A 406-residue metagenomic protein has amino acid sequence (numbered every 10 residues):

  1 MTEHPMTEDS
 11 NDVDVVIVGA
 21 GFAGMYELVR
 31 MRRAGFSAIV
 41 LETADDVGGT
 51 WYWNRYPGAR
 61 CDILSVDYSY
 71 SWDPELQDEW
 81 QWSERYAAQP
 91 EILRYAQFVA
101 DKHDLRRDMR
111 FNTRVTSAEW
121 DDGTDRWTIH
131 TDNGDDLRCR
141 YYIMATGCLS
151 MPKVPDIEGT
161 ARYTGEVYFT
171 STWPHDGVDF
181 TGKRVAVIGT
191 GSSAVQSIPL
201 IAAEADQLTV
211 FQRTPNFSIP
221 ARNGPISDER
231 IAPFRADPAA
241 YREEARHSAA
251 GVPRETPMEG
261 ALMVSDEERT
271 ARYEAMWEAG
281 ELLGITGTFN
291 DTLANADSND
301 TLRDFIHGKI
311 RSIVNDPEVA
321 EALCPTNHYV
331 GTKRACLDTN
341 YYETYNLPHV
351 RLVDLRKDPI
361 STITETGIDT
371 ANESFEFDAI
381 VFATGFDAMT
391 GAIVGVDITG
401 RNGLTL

Functional and structural regions predicted by a protein language model:
T2-V15, A20-A23, V29-A161, D176-F180 (+3 more regions): N-terminal FAD-binding dinucleotide-binding subdomain shared by FAD-dependent oxidases/monooxygenases
Y163-V167: Active-site-adjacent "gating/activation" loops or surface patches in catalytic cores
F169-T172: A conserved FAD-binding loop/helix module that cradles the flavin
V185-A186: The substrate-binding groove and active-site-proximal loops of carbohydrate-active enzymes, especially glycoside
I198: Ligand/cofactor pocket segment of small-molecule handling proteins
